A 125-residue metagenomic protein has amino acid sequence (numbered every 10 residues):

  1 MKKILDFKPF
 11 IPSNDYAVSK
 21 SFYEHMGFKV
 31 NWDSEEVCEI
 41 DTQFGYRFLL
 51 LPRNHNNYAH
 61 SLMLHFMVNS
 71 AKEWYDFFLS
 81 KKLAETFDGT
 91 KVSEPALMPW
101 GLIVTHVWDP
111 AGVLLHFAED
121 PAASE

Functional and structural regions predicted by a protein language model:
M1-A17, L64, P121-E125: N-terminal beta-strand motif that seeds the catalytic metal site of vicinal oxygen chelate
K2-L5, N56-S61, P99: Short glycine-enriched loop/turn motifs at secondary-structure junctions
F10-F48: Core segments of cupin and vicinal oxygen chelate
P12, M98-P99, H106, H116-S124: Short beta->alpha transition motifs characteristic of CBS
S34-V37, Y58, P99-I103: Short acidic/glycine-enriched loop/turn segments that link adjacent beta-strands
G45-R47, N56-N57, N69-W74: Short, charged/polar surface micro-motifs in flexible loops or helix N-caps
L64-L114: Vicinal oxygen chelate
